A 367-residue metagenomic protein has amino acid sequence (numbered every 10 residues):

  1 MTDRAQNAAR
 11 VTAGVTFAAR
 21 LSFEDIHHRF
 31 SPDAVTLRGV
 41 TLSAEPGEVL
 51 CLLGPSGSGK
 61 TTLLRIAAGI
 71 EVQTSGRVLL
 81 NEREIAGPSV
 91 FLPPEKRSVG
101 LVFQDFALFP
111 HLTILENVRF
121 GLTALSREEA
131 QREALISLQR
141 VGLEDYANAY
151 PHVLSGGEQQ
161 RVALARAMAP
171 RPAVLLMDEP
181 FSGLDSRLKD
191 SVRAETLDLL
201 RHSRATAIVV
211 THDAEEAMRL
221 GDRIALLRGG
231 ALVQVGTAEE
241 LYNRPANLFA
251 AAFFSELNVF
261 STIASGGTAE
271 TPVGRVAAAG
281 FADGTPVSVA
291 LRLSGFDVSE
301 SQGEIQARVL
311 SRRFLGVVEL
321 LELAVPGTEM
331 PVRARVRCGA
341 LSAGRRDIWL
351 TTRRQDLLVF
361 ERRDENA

Functional and structural regions predicted by a protein language model:
T2-D3, N7-A9, L257-V259, T268-A367: Non-catalytic connector elements of ABC transporters
A13-F23, H27-G39, P46, P88-L92: A short, flexible loop at the N-terminus of ABC-type nucleotide-binding domains that lies
S22, S43, L79, W349-T351: ABC ATPase nucleotide-binding domain
L53-P55: The feature captures the beta-strand-to-loop junction immediately N-terminal to the Walker
A68: Helix-to-loop junction immediately C-terminal to a conserved catalytic motif
T74-R77, G229: Conserved coupling/switch loops of ABC nucleotide-binding domains, chiefly the family-specific signature
G76-G87: Conserved ABC transporter NBD signature motif
S98-G100, Q104, L108-F249: ABC ATPase nucleotide-binding domains
